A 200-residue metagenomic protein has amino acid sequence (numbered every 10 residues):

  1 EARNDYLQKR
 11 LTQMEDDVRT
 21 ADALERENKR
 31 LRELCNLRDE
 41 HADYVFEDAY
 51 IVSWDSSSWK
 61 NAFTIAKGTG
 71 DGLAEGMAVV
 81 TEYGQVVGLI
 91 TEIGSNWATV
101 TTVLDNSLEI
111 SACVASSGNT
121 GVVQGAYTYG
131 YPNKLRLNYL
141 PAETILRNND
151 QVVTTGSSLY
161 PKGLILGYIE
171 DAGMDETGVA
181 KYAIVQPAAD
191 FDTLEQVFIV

Functional and structural regions predicted by a protein language model:
E1, T20-A23, R30-V200: A secondary-structure micro-motif
E1-Q13: N-terminal membrane-targeting segments
